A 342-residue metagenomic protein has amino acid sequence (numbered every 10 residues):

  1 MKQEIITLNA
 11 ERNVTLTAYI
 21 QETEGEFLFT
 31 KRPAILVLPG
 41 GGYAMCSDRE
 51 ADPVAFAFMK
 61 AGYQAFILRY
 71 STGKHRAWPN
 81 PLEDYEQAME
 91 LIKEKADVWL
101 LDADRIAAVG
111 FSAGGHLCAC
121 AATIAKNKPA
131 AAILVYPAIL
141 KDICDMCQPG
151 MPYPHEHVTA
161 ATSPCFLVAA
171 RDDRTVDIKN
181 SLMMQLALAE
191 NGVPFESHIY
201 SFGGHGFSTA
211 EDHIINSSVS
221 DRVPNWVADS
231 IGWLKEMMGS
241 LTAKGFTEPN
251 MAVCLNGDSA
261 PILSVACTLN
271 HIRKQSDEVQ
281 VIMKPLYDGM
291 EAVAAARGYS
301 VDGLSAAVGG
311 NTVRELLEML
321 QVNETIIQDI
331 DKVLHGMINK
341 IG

Functional and structural regions predicted by a protein language model:
M1-T30, L82: N-terminal cap/lid segment of alpha/beta-hydrolase-fold proteins
K31-G40: Short beta-strand element of the alpha/beta-hydrolase
S47-D48, L68-A103, S220-V223: Catalytic nucleophile-loop/oxyanion-hole region of alpha/beta-hydrolase and closely related hydrolase-like folds
D48-F66: Short amphipathic alpha-helix adjacent to the substrate-entry channel of hydrolases
Q87-A160: Primarily recognizes the serine-hydrolase "nucleophile elbow" in alpha/beta-hydrolase and SGNH/GDSL folds
A161, F166-A169, D173: Short beta-strand/loop motif that positions the catalytic acidic residue of the alpha/beta-hydrolase fold
R174-M183, W226: Conserved alpha/beta-hydrolase "acid-adjacent" motif
V193-G257: C-terminal catalytic histidine-bearing segment of alpha/beta-hydrolase fold enzymes
